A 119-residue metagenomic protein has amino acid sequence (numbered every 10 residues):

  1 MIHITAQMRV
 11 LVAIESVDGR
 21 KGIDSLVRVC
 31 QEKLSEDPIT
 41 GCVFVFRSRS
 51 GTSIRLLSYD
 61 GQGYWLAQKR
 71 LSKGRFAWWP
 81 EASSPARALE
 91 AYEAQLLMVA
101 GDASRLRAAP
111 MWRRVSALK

Functional and structural regions predicted by a protein language model:
M1-K119: Polybasic/polar functional segments that serve as interface/processing modules
